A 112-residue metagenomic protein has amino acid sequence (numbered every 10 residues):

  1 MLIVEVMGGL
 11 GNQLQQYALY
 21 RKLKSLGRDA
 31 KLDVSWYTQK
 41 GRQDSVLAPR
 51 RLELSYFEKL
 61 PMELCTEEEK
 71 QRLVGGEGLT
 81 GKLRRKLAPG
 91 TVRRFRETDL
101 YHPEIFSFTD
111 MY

Functional and structural regions predicted by a protein language model:
M1-Y112: N-terminal targeting/anchoring "stem" of glycan-biosynthesis enzymes
